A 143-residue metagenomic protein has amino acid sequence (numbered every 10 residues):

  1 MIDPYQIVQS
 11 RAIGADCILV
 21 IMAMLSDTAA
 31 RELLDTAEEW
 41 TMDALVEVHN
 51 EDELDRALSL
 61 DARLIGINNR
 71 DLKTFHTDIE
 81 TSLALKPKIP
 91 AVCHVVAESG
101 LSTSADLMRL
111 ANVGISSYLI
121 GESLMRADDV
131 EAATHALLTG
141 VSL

Functional and structural regions predicted by a protein language model:
M1-D3, D16-D27, W40-L54, G66-H76 (+1 more regions): Catalytic beta/alpha-barrel core
I2-I13, H49-L60, A97, L101-I120 (+2 more regions): Catalytic cores of alpha/beta
I7-A29, I67-F75, V113-T134: Glycine-rich phosphate-binding active-site loops on the catalytic face of alpha/beta enzymes
G14, T36-E38, A62-I65, L83-A84 (+2 more regions): Short, hinge-like loop/turn segments at secondary-structure boundaries
W40-M42, V92-C93, L138-T139, L143: Short acidic, glycine/proline-enriched helix-loop-strand junctions
L58-K86: Glycine/Thr-rich beta-alpha phosphate-binding loop at enzyme active sites
S82-K86, P90-V96, T103: Catalytic alpha/beta core domains of metabolic enzymes, predominantly
A84-K88, A111, R126-L143: C-terminal helical cap(s) of enzyme catalytic domains, especially alpha/beta-barrels
